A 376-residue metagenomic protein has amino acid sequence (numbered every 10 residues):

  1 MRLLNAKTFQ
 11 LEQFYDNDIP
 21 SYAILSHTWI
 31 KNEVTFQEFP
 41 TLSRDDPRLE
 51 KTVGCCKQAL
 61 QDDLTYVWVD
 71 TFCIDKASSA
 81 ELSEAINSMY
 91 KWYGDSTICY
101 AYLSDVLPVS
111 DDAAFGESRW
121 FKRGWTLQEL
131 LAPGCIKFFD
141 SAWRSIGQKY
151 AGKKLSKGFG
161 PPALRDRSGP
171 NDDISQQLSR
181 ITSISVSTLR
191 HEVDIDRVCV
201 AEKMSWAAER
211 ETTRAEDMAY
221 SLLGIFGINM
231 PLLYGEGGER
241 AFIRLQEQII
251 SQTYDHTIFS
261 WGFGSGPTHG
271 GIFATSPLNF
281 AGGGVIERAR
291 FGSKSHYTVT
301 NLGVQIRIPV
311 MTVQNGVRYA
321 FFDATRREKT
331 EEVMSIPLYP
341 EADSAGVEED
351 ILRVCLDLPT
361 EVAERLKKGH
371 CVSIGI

Functional and structural regions predicted by a protein language model:
M1-D18, A23, H27-D62, A77-A80 (+3 more regions): A structural "flexibility-hinge" signal
T65, C99: Short acidic/polar active-site loop segments enriched in Thr and Asp
V67-D75: Conserved hydrophobic ligand-interaction patch in extracellular adhesion modules
